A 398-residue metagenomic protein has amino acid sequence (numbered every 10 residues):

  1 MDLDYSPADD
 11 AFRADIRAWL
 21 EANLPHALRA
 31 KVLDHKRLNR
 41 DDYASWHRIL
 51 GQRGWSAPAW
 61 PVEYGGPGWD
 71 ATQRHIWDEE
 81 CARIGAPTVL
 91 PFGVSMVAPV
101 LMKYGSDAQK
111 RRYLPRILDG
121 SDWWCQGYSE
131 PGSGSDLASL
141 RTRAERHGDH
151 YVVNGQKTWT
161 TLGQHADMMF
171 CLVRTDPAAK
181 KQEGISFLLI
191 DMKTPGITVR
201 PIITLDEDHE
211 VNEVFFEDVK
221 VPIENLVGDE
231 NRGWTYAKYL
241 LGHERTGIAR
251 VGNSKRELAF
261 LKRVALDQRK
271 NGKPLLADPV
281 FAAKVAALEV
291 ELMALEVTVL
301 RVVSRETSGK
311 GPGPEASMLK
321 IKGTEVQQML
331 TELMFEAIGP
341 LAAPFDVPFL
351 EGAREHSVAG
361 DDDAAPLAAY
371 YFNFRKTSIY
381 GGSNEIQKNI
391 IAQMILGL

Functional and structural regions predicted by a protein language model:
D2, T72, I76-W77, M96 (+4 more regions): Glycine-rich phosphate/cofactor-binding loops in nucleotide/flavin-utilizing enzymes
L28-R37, K270-K273, P279, M293-E355: C-terminal helix-coil-helix/basic helical segment that borders enzyme active sites and/or dimer interfaces and provides
A44-H47, G51-S121, L162-M168, L292 (+4 more regions): Internal helix-loop-helix
G120-Y128, L172: A short, Trp-centered hydrophobic/proline-enriched beta-strand micro-motif
T142-E145: A structural signal for short hydrophobic beta-strand segments in well-ordered beta-sheet cores
D149-H150, N154-R200: A short core secondary-structure module
T158-G163, L205-D206, K376-S383: Glycine-rich phosphate/pyrophosphate-binding beta-alpha loops
I197-L295, T377, Q393: Glycine-rich beta->alpha junctions and the first turn(s) of the following alpha-helix
